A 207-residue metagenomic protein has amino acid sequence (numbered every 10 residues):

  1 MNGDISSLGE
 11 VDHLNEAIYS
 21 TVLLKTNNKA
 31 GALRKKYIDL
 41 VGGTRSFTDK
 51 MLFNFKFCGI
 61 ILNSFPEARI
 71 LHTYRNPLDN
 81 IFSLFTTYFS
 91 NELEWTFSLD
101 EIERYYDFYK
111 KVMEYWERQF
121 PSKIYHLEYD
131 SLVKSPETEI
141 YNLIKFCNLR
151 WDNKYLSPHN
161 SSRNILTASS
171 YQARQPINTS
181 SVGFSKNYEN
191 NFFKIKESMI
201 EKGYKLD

Functional and structural regions predicted by a protein language model:
M1-N63: Phosphate-binding active sites in nucleotide-utilizing proteins
G3-S6, T44, N63-A68, W116-S122 (+1 more regions): Secondary-structure transition/capping motifs at alpha-helix termini and the adjoining loop/turn into the next element
G9, F47-L52, R69-Y74, H126-S131 (+2 more regions): Short beta-strand segments
D12-H13, R75-N80, L132-V133: Conserved nucleotide-binding/hydrolysis micro-motifs of P-loop NTPases
T21-L24, G31, K35-G42, L84-H126 (+1 more regions): PAPS-dependent sulfotransferases, especially Golgi type II membrane carbohydrate sulfotransferases
K56-G59, F82, Y141: Alpha-helical elements of the RecA-like P-loop NTPase motor core of helicases
C58-I61, S131, E137: Short gly/Ser/Thr-rich phosphate-binding loop of adenylate-forming enzymes
I61-F85: Conserved phosphate-donor/acceptor-positioning beta-strand/loop module used by diverse small-molecule
